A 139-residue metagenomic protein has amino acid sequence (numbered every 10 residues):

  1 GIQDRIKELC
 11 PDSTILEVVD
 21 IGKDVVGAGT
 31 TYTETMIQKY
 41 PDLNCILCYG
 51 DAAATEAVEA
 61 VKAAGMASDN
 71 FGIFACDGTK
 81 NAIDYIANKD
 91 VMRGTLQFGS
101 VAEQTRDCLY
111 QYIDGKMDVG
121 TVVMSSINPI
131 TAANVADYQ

Functional and structural regions predicted by a protein language model:
G1-Q139: A residue-level marker of the well-folded mature domains of exported/periplasmic proteins
